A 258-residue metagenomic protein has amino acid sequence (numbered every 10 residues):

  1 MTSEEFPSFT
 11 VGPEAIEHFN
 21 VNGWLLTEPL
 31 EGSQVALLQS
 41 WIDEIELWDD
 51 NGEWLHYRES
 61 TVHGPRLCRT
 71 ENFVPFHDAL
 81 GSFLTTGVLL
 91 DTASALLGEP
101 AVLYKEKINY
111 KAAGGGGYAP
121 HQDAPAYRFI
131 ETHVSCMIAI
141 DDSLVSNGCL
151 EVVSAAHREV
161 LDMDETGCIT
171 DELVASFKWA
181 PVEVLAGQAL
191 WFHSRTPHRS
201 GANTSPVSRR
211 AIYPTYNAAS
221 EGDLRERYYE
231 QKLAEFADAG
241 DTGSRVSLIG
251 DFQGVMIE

Functional and structural regions predicted by a protein language model:
M1-V21, L26-P120, A126-Y127, L233 (+1 more regions): Non-heme Fe(II)-dependent double-stranded beta-helix
T2, Q39-S40, W48, G52-L55 (+3 more regions): Non-heme Fe(II)/2-oxoglutarate
E17, S143-G201, E221, L233-G240: Double-stranded beta-helix
K107, Q122, I138-D142, S154 (+1 more regions): Short, structured patches in soluble enzyme cores that scaffold and shape functional sites
Y118-Q122, I138, I169-S176: Active-site glycine-rich loop that binds ribose-phosphate moieties when present
H121-H133, F177-K178, V184, V207: A short beta-loop-beta micro-motif enriched in histidine and acidic residues
R128-V145, T215-A219: Short, conserved beta-strand element in jelly-roll/cupin
